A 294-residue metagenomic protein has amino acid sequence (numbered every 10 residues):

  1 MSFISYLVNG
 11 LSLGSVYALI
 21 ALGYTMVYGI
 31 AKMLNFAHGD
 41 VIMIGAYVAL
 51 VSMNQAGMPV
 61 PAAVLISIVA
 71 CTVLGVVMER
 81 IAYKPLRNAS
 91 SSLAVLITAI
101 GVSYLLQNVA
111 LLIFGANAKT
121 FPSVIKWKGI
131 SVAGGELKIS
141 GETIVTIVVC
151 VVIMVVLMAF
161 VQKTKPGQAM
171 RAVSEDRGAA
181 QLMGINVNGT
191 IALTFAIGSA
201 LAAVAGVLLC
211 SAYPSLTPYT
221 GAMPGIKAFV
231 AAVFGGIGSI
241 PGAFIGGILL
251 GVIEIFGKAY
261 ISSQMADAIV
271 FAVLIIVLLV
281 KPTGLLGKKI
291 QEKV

Functional and structural regions predicted by a protein language model:
M1-I20, V48, V60-A63, A89-A94 (+5 more regions): Membrane-interfacial amphipathic/re-entrant helices at transmembrane-helix boundaries
V8, I30-V77, I81, G236: Membrane-embedded helix boundary and interhelical linker motif in transport proteins
L13, E136-L216, I240-G246: Helix-loop-helix "hairpin" substructures at the membrane interface of multi-pass membrane proteins
S15, Y24-A46, V60, A89-A94 (+7 more regions): Short, non-helical or kinked segments that cap or interrupt transmembrane helices
A46, L50, S67-L74, V102-A110 (+5 more regions): Hydrophobic core segments of alpha-helical transmembrane domains in multi-pass membrane transport and ion-translocation
G57-V102, V109, I245-G246, L250 (+1 more regions): Alpha-helical transmembrane segments within multi-pass membrane transporters and channels
G57-V69, F195-A202, L208-A272: Transmembrane alpha-helical segments in multi-pass inner-membrane proteins
P85-L86, S91-K163, T190, F256 (+4 more regions): Transmembrane helix-bundle core of multi-pass membrane transporters and related energy-transducing complexes
